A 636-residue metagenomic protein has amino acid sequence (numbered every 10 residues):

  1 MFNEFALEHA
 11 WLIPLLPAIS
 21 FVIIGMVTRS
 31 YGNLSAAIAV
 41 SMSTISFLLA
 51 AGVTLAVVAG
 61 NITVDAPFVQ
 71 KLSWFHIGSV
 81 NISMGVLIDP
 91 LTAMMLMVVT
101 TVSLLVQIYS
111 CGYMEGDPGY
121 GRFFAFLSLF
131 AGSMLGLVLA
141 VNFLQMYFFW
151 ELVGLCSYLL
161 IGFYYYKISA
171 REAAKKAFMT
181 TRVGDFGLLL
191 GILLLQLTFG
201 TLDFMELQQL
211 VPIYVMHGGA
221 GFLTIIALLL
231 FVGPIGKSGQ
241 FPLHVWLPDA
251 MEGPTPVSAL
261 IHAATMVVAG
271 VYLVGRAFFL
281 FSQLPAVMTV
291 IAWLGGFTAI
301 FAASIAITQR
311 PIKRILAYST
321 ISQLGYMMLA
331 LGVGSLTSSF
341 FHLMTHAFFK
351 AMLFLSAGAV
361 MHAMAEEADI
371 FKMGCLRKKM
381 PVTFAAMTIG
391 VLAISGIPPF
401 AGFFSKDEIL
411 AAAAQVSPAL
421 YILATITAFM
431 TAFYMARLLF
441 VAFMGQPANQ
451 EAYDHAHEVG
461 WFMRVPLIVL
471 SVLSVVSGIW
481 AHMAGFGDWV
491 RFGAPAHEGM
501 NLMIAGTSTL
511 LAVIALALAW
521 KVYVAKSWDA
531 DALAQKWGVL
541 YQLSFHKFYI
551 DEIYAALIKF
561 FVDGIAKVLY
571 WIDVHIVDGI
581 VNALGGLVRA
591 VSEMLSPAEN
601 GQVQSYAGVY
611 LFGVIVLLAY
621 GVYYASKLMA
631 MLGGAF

Functional and structural regions predicted by a protein language model:
M1-W11, L15, M26-A125, T198-A220 (+7 more regions): Transmembrane helix-loop-helix hairpins at membrane boundaries of multipass inner-membrane proteins
F2-L15, Y31-A39, V80-V98, G136-F149 (+6 more regions): Membrane-entry segments of alpha-helical transmembrane domains in multi-pass membrane proteins
G32-I45, K175-G187, K378-A386, H457-S471 (+1 more regions): Alpha-helical transmembrane segments and their helix-start/interface "positive-inside/aromatic belt" motifs in integral
A51, K350, F429-L438, L511-A532: Hydrophobic alpha-helical membrane-embedded segments
S79, F486-M503, V524-F636: Aromatic-capped, Gly/Pro-kinked transmembrane alpha-helices
L105-M146, L155-V459, I479: Hydrophobic transmembrane alpha-helices and their helix-loop junctions in integral membrane proteins
L392-F404, E408, S471-D488, I558 (+1 more regions): Alpha-helical transmembrane segments and their membrane-interface junctions in multi-pass membrane proteins
A456-L518, V522: Hard-cation-handling environments
